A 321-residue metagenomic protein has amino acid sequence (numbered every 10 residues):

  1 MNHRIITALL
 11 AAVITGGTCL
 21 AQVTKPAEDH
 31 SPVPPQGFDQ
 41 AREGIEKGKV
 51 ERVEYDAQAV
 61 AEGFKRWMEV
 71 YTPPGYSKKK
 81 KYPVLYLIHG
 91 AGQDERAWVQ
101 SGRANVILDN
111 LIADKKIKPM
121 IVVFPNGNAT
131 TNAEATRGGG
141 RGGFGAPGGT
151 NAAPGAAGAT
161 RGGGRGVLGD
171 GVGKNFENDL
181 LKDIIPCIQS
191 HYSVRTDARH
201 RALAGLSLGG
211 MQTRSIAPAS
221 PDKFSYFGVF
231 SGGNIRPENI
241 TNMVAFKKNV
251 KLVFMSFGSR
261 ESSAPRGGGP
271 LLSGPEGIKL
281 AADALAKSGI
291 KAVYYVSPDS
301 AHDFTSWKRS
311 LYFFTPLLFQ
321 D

Functional and structural regions predicted by a protein language model:
M1-I5: Positively charged n-region of N-terminal signal peptides that target proteins for export
T7-T18: Bacterial N-terminal signal peptides
Q22-D321: Non-catalytic cap/lid and distal C-terminal segments of serine-dependent acyl enzymes
